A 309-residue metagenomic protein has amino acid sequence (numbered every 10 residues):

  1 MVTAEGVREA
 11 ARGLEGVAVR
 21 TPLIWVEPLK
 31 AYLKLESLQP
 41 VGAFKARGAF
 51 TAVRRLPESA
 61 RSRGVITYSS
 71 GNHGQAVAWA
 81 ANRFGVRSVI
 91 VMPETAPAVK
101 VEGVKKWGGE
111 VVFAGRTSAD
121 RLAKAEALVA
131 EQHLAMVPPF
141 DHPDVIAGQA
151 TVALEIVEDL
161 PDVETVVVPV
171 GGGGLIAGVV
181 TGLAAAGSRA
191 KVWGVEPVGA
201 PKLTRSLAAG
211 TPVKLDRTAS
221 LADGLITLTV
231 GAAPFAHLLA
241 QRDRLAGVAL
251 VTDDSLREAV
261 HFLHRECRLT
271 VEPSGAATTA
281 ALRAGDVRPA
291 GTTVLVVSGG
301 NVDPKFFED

Functional and structural regions predicted by a protein language model:
M1-D309: PLP-dependent amino-acid enzyme catalytic core
